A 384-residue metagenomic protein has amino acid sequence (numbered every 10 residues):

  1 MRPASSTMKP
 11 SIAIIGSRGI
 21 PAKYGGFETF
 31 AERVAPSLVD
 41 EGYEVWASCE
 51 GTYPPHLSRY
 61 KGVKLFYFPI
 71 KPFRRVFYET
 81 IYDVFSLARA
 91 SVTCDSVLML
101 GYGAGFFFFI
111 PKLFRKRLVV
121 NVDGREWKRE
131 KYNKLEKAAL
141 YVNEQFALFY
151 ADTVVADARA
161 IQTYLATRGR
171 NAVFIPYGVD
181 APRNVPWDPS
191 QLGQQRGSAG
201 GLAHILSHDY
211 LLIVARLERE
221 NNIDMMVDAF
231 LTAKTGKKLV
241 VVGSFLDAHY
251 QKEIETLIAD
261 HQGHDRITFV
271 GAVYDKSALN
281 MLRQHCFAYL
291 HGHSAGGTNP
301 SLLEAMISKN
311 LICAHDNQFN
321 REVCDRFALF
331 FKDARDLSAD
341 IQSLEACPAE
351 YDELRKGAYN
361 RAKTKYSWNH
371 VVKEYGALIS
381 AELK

Functional and structural regions predicted by a protein language model:
A13-I15, Q191, R196-N221, V227-K234 (+2 more regions): Conserved donor-binding/catalytic core segment of Leloir-type glycosyltransferases
E79-D123, W127, G297: An aromatic- and histidine-rich active-site surface loop
A88-S91, L113, E136-V154: Membrane-proximal helix-turn-helix segments that form the acceptor-binding/catalytic region of lipid-linked
E144-G193, T268: Donor nucleotide-sugar binding/catalytic pocket of nucleotide-sugar-dependent glycosyltransferases
K252-K276: Nucleotide-activated donor-binding/catalytic signature segment of Leloir-type glycosyltransferases, i.e., the conserved
M281-G297, N310: Acidic donor-binding loop of glycosyltransferase active sites
L302, I307-A314: Short hydrophobic beta-strand element within catalytic cores of glycosyltransferases and related nucleotide-activated
R321-S343, R355: Change "using UDP/GDP/dTDP sugars" to "using nucleotide sugars
